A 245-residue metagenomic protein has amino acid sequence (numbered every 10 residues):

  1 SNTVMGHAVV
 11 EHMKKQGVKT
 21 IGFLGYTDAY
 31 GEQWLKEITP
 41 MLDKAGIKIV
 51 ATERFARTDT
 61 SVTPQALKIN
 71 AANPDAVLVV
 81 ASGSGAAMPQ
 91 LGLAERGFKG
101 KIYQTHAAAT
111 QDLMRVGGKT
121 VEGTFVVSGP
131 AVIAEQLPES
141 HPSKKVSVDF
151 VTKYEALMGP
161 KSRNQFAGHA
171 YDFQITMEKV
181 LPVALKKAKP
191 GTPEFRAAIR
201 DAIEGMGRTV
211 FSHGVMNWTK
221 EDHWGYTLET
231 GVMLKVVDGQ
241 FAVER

Functional and structural regions predicted by a protein language model:
S1-R245: Extracytosolic ligand-binding ectodomains
